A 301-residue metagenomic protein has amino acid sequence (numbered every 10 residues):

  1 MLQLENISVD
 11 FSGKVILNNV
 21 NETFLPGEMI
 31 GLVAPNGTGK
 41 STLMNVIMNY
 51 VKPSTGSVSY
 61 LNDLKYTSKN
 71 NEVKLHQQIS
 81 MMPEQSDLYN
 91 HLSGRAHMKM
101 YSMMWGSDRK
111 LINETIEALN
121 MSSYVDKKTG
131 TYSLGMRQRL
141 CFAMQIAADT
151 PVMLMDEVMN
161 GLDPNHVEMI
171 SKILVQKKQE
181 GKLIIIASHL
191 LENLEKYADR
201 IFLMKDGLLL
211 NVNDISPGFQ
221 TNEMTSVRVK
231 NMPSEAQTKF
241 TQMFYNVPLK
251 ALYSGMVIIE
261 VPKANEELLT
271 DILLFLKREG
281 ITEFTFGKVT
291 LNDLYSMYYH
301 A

Functional and structural regions predicted by a protein language model:
V33-P35: The feature captures the beta-strand-to-loop junction immediately N-terminal to the Walker
M48: Helix-to-loop junction immediately C-terminal to a conserved catalytic motif
G56-T67, K74-L75: Conserved ABC transporter NBD signature motif
K99, M103, R109-V125: Conserved ABC ATPase "signature" region
M153-E157: Catalytic Walker B motif of ABC-type/P-loop ATPase nucleotide-binding domains
K172-I258: ABC transporter nucleotide-binding domain
V261-A301: C-terminal coupling/interaction segments
